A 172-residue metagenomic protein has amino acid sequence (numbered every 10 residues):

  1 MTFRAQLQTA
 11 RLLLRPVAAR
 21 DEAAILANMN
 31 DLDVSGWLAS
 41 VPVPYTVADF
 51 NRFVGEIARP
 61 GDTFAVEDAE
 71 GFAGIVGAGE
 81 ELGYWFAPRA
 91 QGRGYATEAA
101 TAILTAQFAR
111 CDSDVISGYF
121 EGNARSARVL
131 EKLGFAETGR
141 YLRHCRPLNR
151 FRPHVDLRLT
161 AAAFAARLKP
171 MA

Functional and structural regions predicted by a protein language model:
M1-G36, T63-A172: Acyl-donor (CoA/ACP) binding surface of acyl/acetyltransferases
D33-V54: Conserved GNAT-fold acetyl-CoA-binding loop/helix
G55-P60: Short loop/turn motifs at secondary-structure junctions and domain boundaries
